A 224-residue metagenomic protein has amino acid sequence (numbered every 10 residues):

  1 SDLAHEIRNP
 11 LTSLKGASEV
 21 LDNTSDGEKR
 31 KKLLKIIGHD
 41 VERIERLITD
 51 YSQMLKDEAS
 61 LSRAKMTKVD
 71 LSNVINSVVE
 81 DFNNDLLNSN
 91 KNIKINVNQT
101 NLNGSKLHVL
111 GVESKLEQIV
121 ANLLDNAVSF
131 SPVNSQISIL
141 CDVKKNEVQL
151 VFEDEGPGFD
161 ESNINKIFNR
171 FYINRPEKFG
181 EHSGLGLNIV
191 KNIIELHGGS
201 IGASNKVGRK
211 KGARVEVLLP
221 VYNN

Functional and structural regions predicted by a protein language model:
H39-I44: Short alpha-helical segment of the dimerization/phosphotransfer core of two-component systems
A59-A64, G104-G111: Conserved micro-motifs of the catalytic ATP-binding
K65-E80: A conserved beta-strand-to-alpha-helix junction within the catalytic ATP-binding
A127-V128: Short helix-loop "hinge" at the ATP-lid/N-box region of the Bergerat-fold HATPase_c
F159-F171: Short conserved segment of the HATPase_c
G186, V190: Short alpha-helical Gxxx[C/S/T] motif in the catalytic ATP-binding
G199-A203: Conserved glycine-rich
